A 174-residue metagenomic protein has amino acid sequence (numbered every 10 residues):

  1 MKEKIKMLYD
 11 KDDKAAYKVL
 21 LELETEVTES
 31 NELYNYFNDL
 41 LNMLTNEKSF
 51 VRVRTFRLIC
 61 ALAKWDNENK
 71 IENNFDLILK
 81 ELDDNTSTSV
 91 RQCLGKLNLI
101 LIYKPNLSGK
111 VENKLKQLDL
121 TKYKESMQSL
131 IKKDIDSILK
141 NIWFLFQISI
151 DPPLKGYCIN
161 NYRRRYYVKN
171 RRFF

Functional and structural regions predicted by a protein language model:
M1, E112, K116-F174: Eukaryotic acidic, Ser/Thr-rich intrinsically disordered low-complexity regions
M1-D13, N38-T45, D76-D83, N113-K124: HEAT/HEAT-like alpha-solenoid repeats
M1-N31, T45, S49-R52, I150-P152 (+1 more regions): Extended repeat-based scaffolds of very large eukaryotic assembly and lipid-transport proteins
D12, T25-N35, A63-I71, I100-V111 (+1 more regions): Flexible loop/turn segments at the boundaries of HEAT repeats in alpha-solenoid HEAT proteins
D13-K14, S49-F50, S87-T88, K124-E125 (+1 more regions): Alpha-helix N-cap/helix-start positions at coil->helix boundaries
A16-V19, T55, C93, V111 (+2 more regions): Conserved hydrophobic register position within alpha-solenoid helical repeats
E24-T25, C60-A63, N98-L99, K116 (+1 more regions): Structural signature of alpha-helical solenoid repeat scaffolds
K48-S89: Helix-adjacent hinge/juxtasegments
